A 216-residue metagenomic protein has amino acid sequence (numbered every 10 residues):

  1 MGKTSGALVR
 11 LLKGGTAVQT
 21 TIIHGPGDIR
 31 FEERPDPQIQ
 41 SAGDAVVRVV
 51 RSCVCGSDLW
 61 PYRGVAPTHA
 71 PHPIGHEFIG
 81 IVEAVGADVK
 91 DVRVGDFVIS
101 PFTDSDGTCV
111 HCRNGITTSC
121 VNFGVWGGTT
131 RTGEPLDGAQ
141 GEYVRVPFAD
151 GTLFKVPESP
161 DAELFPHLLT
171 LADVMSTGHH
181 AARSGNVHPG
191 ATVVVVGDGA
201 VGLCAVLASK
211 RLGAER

Functional and structural regions predicted by a protein language model:
K3-A17: Short, Lys/Arg-enriched N-terminal segments with co-localized hydrophobic residues within the first ~10-30 amino acids
P37-C53, V65-R113, T118, L136-D137 (+1 more regions): Glycine-rich beta-strand-centered segment in the early N-terminal region that forms part of a ligand/cofactor-binding
S57-R63: Cytochrome P450 core scaffold surrounding the K-helix E-X-X-R motif and the conserved "meander" helix-loop region
T108-V196: NAD(P)H dinucleotide-binding glycine-rich loop of Rossmann-like/cofactor-binding domains, especially the beta1-alpha1
T177, V201, S209: Hydrophobic/small residue at the entry helix of a nucleotide-binding pocket
A181, A205-A208: Hydrophobic residues within alpha-helices that form the first helical element adjacent to the glycine-rich loop
R211-R216: Conserved S-adenosyl-L-methionine
